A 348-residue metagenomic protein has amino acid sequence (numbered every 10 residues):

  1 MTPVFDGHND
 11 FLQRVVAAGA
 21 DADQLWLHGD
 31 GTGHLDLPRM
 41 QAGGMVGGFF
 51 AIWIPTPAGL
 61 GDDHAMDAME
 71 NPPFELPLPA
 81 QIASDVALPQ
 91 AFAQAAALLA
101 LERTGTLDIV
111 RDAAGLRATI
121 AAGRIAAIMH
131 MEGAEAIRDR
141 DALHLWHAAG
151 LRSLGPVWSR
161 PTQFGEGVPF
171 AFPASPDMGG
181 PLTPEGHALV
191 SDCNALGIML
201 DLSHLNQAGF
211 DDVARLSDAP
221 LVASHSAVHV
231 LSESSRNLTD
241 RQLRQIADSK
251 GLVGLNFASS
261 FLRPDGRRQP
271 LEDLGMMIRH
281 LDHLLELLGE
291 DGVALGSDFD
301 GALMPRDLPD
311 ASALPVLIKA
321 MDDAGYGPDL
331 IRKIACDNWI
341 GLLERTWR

Functional and structural regions predicted by a protein language model:
M1-P176, E233-L295, F299-R348: N-terminal hydrophobic targeting/anchoring segments and the immediately downstream early-domain regions of hydrolases
N9-F11, H204-Q207, V228, G301: Short, glycine/acidic-enriched loop or turn micro-motifs at the edges of active sites
I125, V190-I198, A324: Short, surface-exposed connector motifs at secondary-structure boundaries
T162-F172, P181-L182, N206-L216: Active-site-adjacent beta->alpha loops and helix N-cap segments on the catalytic face of soluble alpha/beta enzymes
D177-N194, V213-A223, L317: Alpha-helix-loop-beta-strand connector modules within alpha/beta enzyme cores
N194-G197, L205-A247: Acidic, glycine-rich loop-and-beta core segments that form the ion-binding/anion-interacting portion of active sites
L196, L202-L205, I331, A335: Glycoside hydrolase catalytic-domain context in secreted enzymes
S203, S224-S226, N256, G296: Generic beta-strand/beta-sheet core signal
